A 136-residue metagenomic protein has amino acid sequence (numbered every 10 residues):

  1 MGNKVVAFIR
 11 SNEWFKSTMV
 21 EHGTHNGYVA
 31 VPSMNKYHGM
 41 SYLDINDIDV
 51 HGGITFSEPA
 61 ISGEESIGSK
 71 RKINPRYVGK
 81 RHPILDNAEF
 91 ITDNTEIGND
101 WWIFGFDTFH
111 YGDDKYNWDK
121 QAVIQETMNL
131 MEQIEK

Functional and structural regions predicted by a protein language model:
M1-K136: Acidic interaction surfaces
